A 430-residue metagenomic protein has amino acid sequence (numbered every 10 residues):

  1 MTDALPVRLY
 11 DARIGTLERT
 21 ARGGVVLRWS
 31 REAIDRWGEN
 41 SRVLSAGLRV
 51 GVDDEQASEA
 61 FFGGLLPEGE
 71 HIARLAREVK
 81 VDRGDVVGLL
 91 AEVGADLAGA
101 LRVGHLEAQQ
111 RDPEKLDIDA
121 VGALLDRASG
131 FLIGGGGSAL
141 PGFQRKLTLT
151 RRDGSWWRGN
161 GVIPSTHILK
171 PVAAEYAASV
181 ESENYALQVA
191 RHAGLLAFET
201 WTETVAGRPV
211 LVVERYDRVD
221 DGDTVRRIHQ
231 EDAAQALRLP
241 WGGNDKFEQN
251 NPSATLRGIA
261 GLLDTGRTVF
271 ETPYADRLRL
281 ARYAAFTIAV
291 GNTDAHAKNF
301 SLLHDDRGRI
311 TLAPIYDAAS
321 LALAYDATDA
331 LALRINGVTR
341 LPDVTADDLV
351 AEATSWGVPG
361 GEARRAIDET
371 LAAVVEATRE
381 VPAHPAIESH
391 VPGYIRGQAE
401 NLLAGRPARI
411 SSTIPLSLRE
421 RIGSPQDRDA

Functional and structural regions predicted by a protein language model:
M1-A430: Phosphate/dinucleotide-binding and metal-coordinating scaffold of catalytic cores in nucleotide-dependent enzymes
